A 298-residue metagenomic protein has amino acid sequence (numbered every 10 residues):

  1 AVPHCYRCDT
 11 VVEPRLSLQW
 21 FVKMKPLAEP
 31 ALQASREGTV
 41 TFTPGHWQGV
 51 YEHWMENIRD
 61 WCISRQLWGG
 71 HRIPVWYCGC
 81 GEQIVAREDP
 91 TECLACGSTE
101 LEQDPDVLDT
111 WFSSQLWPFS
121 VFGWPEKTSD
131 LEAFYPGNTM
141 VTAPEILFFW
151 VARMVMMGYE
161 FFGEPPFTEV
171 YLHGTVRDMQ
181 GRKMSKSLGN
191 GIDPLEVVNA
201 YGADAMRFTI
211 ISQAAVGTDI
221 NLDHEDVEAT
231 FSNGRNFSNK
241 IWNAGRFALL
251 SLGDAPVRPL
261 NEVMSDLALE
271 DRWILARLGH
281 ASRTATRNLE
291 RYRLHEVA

Functional and structural regions predicted by a protein language model:
A1-G79, I146, R182, L188-S238 (+4 more regions): Residue patterns forming the tRNA-binding/recognition surfaces of aminoacyl-tRNA synthetases and related DALR
D9-P14, D104-Q115, R153, R235 (+2 more regions): Short, mixed-charge, low-aromatic patches
E13, S120, L250: Short catalytic/ligand-binding loop motif for oxyanion handling, primarily in non-cytosolic enzymes, centered on
Q66-G79, V85-N221: Alpha-helical recognition segments enriched in aromatics with Gly/Pro capping that present substrate-recognition
H71, E164-V170, L249-M264: Short, glycine/acidic-rich hinge or "gate" loops at secondary-structure transitions that mediate conformational
A152-Y159, S238, W242-G245, L249: Short, amphipathic alpha-helical segments that act as regulatory/interfacial helices in nucleotide-processing proteins
